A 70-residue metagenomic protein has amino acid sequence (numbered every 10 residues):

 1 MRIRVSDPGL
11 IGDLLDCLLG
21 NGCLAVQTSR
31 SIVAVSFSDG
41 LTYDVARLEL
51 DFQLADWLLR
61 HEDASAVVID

Functional and structural regions predicted by a protein language model:
M1, T28-G40: Short glycine-rich, basic-tinged beta-strand/loop micro-motifs
R2-R4, A66: Short hydrophobic beta-strand segments
R4-L24: Short amphipathic alpha-helix segments
Q27-T28, V67: Compositionally biased non-globular segments, especially hydrophobic aliphatic-rich helices of signal peptides
F37-D70: C-terminal basic regulatory modules in eukaryotic proteins
